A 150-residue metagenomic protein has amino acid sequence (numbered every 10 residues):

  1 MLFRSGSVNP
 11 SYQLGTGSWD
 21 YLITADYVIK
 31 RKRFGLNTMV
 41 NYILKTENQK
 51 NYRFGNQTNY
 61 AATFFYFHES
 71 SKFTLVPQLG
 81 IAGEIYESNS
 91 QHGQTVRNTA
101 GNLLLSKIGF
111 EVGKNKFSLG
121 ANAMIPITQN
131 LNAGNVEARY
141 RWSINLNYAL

Functional and structural regions predicted by a protein language model:
M1-R53: Outer-membrane pore/translocation modules
Q49-L150: Outer membrane beta-barrel transmembrane domains
